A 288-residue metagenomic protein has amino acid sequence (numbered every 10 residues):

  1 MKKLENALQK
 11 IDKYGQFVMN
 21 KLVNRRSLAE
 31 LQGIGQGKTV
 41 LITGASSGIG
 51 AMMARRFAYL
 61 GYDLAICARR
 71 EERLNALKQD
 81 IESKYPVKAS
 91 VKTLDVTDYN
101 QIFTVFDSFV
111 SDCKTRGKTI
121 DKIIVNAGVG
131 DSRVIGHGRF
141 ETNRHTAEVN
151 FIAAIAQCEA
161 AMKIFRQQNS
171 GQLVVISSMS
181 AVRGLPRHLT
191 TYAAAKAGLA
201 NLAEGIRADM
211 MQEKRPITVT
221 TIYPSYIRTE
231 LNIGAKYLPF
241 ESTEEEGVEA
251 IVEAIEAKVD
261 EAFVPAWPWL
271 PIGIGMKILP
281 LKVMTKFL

Functional and structural regions predicted by a protein language model:
S46-S47: Conserved glycine-rich cofactor-binding loop
L60-A76: Conserved glycine-rich Rossmann-like NAD(P)H-binding loop of the short-chain dehydrogenase/reductase
N126-D131: Conserved NAD(P)H cofactor-binding loop of Rossmann-fold oxidoreductase domains
V134-R144: Substrate-binding pocket helix/loop in short-chain dehydrogenase/reductase
C158, A195: Active-site helix of classical SDR
S178: Residue(s) in the substrate-gating loop at a strand-loop-helix junction that position the organic substrate next
T221, K236-P271: C-terminal helical subdomain
